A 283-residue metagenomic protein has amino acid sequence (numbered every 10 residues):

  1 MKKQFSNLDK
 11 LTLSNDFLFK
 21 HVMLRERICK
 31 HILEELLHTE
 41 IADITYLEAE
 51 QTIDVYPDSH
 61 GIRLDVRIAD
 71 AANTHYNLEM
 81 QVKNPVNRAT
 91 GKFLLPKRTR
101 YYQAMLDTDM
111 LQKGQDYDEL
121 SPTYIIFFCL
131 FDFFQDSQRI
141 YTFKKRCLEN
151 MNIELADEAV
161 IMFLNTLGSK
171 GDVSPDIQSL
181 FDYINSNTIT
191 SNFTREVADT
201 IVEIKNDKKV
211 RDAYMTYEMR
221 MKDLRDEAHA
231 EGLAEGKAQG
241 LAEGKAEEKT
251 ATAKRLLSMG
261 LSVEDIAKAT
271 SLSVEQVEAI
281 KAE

Functional and structural regions predicted by a protein language model:
M1-V160, K170: Accessory alpha/beta interaction modules
K2-D9, L13, F17, Y76-Q81 (+2 more regions): Short, charged alpha-helical interaction segments and adjacent helix-coil junctions
Q103, D107, L130, G168 (+2 more regions): Short amphipathic alpha-helical signal-transduction/dimerization elements
E158-K170, S179, I184: C-terminal segments that line or cap access tunnels to active or ligand-binding sites in enzymes and enzyme-associated
